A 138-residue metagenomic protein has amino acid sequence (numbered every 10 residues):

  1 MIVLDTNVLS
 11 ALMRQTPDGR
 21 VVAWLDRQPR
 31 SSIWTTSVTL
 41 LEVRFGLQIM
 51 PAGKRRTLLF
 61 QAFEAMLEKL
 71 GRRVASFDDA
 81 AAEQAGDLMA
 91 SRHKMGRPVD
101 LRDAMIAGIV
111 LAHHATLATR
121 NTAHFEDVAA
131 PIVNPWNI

Functional and structural regions predicted by a protein language model:
M1-T35, T39, Q48-A65, I138: Short, well-structured N-terminal submotif of metal-dependent ribonuclease cores
L9, L40-V43, A82, F125: A generic structural signal for short hydrophobic patches within well-formed alpha-helices
W24-R27, E64-M66, V74, S91 (+1 more regions): Short secondary-structure boundary/capping segments
S37, N121-T122: Short secondary-structure boundary segments
F45-Q48, G53, K69-R120: Active-site neighborhoods of divalent-metal-dependent phosphate/nucleic-acid chemistry enzymes
A75-S76, V133-P135: Short acidic-hydrophobic, aromatic-tinged amphipathic segments that line or gate anion-handling sites
T116, A123, I138: Flexible glycine-rich beta->alpha loop in the catalytic core of nucleotide-sugar glycosyltransferases
